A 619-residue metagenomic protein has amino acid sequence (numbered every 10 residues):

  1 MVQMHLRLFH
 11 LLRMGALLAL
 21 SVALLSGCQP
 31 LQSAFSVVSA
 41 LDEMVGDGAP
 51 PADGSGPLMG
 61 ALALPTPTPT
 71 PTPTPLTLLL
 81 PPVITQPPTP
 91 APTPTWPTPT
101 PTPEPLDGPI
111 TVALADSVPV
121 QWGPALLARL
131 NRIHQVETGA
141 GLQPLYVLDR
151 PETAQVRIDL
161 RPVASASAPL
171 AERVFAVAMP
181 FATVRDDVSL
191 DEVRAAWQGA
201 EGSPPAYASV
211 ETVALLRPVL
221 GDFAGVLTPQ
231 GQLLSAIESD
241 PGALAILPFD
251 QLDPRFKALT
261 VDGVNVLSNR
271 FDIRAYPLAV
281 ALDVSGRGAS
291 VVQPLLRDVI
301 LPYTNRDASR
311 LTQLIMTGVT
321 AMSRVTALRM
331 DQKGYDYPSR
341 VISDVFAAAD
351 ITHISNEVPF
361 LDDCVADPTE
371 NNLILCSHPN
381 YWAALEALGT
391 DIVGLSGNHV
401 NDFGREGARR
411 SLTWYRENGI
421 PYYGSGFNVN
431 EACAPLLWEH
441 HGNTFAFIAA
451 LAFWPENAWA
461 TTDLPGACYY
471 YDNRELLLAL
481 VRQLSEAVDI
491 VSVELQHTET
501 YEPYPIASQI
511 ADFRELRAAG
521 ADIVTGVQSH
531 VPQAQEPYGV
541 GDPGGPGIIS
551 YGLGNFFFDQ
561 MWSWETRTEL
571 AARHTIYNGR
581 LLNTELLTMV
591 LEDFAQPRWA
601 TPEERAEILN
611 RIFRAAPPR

Functional and structural regions predicted by a protein language model:
M1-P169, R173-V177, Q232-L233, P241-G242 (+8 more regions): Intrinsically disordered, low-complexity Ser/Thr/Pro-rich tracts
Q32, W197, D240-P241, V358 (+2 more regions): Generic short alpha-helical hydrophobic face used as a protein-protein interaction/packing hotspot
A91, L267, I506: Residue-level signal for threonine
T102, A166-A168, A195-W197, G424-V429 (+1 more regions): Short linear motifs in intrinsically disordered
P105, P109-G139, R150-N305: Exported/periplasmic ABC-transporter solute-binding proteins
L142-Y146, A258, Y422, T584: Generic structural signal for residues in well-ordered beta-strands
L145-Y146, P204-Y207, I246-F249, G397-N398 (+1 more regions): Surface-exposed patches in mature extracellular/periplasmic domains of secreted proteins
I300-R619: Acidic, metal/ion-coordinating pockets
